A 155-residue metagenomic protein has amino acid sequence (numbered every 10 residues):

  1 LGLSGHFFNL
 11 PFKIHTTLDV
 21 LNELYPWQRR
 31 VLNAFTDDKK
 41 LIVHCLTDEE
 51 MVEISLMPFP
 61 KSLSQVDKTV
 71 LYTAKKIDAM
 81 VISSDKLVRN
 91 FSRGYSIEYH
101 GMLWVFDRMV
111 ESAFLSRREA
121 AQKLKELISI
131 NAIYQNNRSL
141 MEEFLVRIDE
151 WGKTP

Functional and structural regions predicted by a protein language model:
L1-A79, K86, I97, L124 (+1 more regions): Active-site-proximal, substrate-binding regions of enzyme catalytic domains and RNA-binding/basic surfaces
N22, R89, D107: Positions that flank functional sites
P26, R93, E111-S112, S129: Short Asp/Glu-rich motifs
K86-L87, W104: Short, ordered loop/turn segments at secondary-structure junctions
N90, G94-H100: A short alpha->loop->secondary-structure connector
M102-L115: Long, charge-dense
F114-N137, M141-L145: A charged, well-structured terminal subsegment
